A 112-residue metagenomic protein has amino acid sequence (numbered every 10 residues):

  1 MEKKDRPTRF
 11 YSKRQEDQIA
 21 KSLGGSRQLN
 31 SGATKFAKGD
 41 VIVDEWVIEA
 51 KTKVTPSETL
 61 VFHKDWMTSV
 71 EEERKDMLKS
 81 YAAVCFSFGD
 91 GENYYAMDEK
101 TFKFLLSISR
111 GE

Functional and structural regions predicted by a protein language model:
M1-E112: Catalytic phosphate/metal-binding cores of nucleic-acid and nucleotide-processing enzymes, i.e., regions that mediate
